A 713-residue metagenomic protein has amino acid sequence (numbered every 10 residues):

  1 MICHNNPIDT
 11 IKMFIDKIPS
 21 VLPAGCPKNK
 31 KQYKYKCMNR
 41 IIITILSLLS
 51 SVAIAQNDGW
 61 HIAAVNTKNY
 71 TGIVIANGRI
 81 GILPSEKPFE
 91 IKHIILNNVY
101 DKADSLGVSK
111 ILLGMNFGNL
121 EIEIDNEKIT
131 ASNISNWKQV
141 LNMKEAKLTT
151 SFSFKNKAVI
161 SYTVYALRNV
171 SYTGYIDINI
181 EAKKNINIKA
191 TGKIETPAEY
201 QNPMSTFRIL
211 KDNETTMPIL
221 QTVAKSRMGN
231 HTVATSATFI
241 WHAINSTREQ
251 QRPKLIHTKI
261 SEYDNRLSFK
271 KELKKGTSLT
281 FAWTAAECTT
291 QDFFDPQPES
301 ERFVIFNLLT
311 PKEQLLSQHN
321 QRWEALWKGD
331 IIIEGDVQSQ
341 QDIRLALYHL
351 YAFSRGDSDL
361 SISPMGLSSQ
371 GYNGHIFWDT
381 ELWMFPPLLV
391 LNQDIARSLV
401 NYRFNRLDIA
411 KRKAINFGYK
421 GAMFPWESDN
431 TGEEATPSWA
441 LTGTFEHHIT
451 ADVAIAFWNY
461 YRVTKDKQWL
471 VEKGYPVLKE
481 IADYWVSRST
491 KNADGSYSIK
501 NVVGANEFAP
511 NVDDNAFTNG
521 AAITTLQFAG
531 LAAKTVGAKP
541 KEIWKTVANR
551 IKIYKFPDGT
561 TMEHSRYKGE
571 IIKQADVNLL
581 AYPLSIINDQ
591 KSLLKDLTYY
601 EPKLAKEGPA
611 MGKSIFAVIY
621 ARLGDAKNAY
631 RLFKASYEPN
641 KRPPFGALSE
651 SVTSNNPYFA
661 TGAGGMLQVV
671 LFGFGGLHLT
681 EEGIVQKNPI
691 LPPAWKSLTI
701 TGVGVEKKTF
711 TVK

Functional and structural regions predicted by a protein language model:
M1-T10, D16-Q56: Bacterial Sec-dependent N-terminal signal peptides
A55-I75, R79-Y372: Acidic/polar, glycine-enriched structural segments that form the non-catalytic walls/loops of the carbohydrate-binding
T67-V99, W383, A435, K491 (+3 more regions): C-terminal capping/lid segments that line or modulate ligand- or cofactor-binding pockets
I82, E86-P88, A182-I186, A198-Q201 (+12 more regions): A generic secondary-structure signal for well-formed alpha-helical elements
S317-G329, I333-Q338, D357-M365, A414-Y419 (+4 more regions): Short coil/turn segments at secondary-structure boundaries
Q338-L345, V400-A435, R462-N515, G520 (+2 more regions): Active-site acid/base region of carbohydrate-active enzymes
S354-S368, D394-I455, Y461, Q468-E472 (+6 more regions): Helix-terminus loop motifs that line ligand-binding clefts
I376-L407, I455, N459-R462, E472 (+2 more regions): Active-site core of glycosidic bond-cleaving carbohydrate-active enzymes
